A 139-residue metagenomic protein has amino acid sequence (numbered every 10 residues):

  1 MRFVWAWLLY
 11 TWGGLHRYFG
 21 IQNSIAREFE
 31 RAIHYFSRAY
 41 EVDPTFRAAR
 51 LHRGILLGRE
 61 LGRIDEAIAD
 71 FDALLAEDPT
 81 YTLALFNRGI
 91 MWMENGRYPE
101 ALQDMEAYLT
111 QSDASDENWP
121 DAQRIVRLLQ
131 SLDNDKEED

Functional and structural regions predicted by a protein language model:
R2-F3, D104-D139: Terminal, low-structured helical/coil segments at or just beyond the last alpha-helical repeat
G14, I21, I55-L56, I90 (+1 more regions): Residue-level recognition of tetratricopeptide repeat
Y18-I25, S37-A76: Alpha-helical adaptor scaffolds
S24-Y35, E60-A73, N95-A107, W119 (+1 more regions): Structural signature of tandem alpha-helical TPR/SEL1-like repeats, specifically the intra-repeat loop/turn
